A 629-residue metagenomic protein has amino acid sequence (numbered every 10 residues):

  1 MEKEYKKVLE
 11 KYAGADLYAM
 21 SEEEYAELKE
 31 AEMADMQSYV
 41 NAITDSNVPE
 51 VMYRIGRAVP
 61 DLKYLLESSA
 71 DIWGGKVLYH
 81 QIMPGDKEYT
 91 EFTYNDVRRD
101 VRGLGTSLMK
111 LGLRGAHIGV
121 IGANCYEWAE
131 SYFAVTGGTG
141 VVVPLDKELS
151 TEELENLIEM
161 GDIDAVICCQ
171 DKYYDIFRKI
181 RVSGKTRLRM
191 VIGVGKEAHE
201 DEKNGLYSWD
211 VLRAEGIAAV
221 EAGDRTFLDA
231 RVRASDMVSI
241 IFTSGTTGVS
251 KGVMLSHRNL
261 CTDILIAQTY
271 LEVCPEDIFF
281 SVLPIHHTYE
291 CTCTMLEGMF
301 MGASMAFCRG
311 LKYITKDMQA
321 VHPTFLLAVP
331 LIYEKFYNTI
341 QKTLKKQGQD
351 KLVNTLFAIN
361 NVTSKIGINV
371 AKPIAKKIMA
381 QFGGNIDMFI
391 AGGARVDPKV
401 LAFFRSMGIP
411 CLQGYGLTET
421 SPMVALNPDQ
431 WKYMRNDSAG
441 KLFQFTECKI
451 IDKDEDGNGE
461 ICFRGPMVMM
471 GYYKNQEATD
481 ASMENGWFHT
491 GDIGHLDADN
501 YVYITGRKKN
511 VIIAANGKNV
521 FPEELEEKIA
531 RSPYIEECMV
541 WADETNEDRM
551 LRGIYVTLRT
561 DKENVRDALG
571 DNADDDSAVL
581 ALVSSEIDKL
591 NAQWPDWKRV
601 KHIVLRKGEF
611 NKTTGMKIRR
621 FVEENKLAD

Functional and structural regions predicted by a protein language model:
E2-K29, G137-E215, E544: Structural core segment of the AMP-binding/adenylate-forming
G75-V77, G193, A214-F242, V249 (+1 more regions): Conserved pre-ATP/AMP-binding loop-to-beta segment of ANL
L78-F133, S150-E155, S208-R213, H257-R258: Conserved AMP-binding/adenylate-forming core of the ANL superfamily
T90-N95, R231, V238-T262: Conserved AMP-binding A3 loop
C261-I278, I285-K376, N385, P410: Conserved AMP-binding/adenylation subdomain of ANL enzymes
A306, A380, N385-A391, V396-E447 (+3 more regions): Conserved ATP-binding loop and adjacent catalytic segment of the adenylate-forming AMP-binding
L442-I451, D456-A514, N519-P522, D548: Conserved ATP-binding/catalytic segment of the ANL
M539-A542, I587-D629: Conserved C-terminal "lid"/linker of ANL adenylate-forming enzymes
